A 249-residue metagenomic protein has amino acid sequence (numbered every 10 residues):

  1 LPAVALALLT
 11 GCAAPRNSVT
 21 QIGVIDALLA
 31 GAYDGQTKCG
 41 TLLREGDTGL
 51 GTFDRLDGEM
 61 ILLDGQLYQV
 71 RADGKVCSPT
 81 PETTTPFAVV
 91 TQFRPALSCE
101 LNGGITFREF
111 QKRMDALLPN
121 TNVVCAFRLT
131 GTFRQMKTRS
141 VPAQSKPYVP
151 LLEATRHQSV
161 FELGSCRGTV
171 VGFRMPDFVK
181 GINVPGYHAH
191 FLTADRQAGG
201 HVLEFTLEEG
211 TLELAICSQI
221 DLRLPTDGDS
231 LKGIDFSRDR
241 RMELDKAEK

Functional and structural regions predicted by a protein language model:
L1-P2: Bacterial N-terminal signal peptides that target proteins for export
V24-V89: N-terminal low-complexity or amphipathic/hydrophobic leaders
V70-L117: A glycine-rich, hydrophobic loop/mini-helix early in the fold
R108-F173, K180-I182: Long, positively charged binding patches that form subdomain-scale interaction surfaces for polyanionic ligands
V184-L192: Histidine-centered divalent-metal-coordination microenvironment in nucleic-acid enzymes
T193-D235: A hydrophobic, small-residue-rich beta->alpha segment in the mid-to-C-terminal subdomain of diverse proteins
